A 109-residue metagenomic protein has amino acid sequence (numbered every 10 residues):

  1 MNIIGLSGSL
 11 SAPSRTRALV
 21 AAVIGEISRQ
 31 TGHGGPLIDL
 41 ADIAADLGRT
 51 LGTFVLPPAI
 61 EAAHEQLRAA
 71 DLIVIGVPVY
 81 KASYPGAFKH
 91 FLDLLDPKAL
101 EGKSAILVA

Functional and structural regions predicted by a protein language model:
M1-P97: N-terminal beta1-alpha1-beta2 submodule of the flavodoxin-like/Rossmannoid cofactor-binding fold
A99-K103: Short, structured loop/turn "capping" segments at alpha-beta junctions
S104-A109: Short, glycine-/small-residue-rich phosphate/pyrophosphate-handling segment
